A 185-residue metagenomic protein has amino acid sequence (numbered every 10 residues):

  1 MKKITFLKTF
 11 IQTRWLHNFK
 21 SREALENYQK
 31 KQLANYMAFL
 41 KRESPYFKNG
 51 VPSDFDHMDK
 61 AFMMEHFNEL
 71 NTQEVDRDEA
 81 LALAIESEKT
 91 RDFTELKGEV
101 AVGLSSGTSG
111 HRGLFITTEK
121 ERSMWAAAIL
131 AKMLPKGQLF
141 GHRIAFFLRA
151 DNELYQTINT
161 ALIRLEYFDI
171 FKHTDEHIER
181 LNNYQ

Functional and structural regions predicted by a protein language model:
M1-L104, G110-M124, L130-P135, L139 (+1 more regions): Nucleotide 5′-phosphate-binding alpha/beta core
N35, R149-Q185: Conserved adenylate-forming
